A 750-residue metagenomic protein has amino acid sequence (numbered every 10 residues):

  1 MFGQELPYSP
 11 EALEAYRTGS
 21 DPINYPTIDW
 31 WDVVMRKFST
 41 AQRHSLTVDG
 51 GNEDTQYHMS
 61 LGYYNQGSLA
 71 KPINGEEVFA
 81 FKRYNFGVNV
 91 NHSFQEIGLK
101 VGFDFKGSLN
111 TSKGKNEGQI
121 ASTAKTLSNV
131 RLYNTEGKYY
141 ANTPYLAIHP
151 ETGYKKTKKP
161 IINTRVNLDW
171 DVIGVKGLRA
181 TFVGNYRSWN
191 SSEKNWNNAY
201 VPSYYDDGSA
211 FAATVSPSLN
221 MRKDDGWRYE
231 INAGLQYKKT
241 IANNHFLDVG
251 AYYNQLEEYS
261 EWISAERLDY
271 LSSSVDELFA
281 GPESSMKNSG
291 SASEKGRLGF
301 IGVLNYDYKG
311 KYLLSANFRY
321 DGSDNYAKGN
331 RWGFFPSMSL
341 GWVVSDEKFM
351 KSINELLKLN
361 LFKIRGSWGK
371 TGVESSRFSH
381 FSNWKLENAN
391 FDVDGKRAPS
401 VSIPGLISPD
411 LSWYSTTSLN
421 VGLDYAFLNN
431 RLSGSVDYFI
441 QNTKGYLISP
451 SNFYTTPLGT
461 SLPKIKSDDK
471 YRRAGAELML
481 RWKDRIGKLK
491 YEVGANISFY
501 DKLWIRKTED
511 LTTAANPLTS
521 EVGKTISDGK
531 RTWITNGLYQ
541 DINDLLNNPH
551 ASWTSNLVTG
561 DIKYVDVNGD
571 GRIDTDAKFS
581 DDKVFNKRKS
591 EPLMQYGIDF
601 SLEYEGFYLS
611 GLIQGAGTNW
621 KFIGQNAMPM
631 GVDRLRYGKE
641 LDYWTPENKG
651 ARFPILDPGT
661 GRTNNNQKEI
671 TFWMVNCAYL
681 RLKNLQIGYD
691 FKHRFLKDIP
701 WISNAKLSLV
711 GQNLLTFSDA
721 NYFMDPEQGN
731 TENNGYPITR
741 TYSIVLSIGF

Functional and structural regions predicted by a protein language model:
M1-S20, D469, K483-S590: Conserved small-residue
F2-P26, A121-I148, N197-P217, Y259-N288 (+8 more regions): Surface-exposed loop/turn segments flanking beta-strands in extracellular/periplasmic regions
P22-G62, Q66-I73, E77-I161, E193 (+9 more regions): Flexible loop and strand-edge segments within Gram-negative outer membrane beta-barrel domains
R36-Q56, L61-G62, D104-K106, S112-G114 (+15 more regions): Outer-membrane beta-barrel transmembrane strands
E53-D54, L69, Q95-K100, V172-A180 (+10 more regions): Short loop/turn motifs that connect adjacent beta-strands in outer-membrane beta-barrel proteins
G62-R83, G87, G114-T123, I161 (+4 more regions): Small-side-chain secondary-structure face that scaffolds active or pore-lining regions
T126-L127, R131-N134, Y139-A141, A147 (+3 more regions): Extracytoplasmic gating/loop element in the C-terminal half of outer-membrane beta-barrel translocons and assembly
S467-A474, P517-N548, S552, N556 (+3 more regions): C-terminal beta-signal and terminal closure region of outer-membrane beta-barrel proteins
